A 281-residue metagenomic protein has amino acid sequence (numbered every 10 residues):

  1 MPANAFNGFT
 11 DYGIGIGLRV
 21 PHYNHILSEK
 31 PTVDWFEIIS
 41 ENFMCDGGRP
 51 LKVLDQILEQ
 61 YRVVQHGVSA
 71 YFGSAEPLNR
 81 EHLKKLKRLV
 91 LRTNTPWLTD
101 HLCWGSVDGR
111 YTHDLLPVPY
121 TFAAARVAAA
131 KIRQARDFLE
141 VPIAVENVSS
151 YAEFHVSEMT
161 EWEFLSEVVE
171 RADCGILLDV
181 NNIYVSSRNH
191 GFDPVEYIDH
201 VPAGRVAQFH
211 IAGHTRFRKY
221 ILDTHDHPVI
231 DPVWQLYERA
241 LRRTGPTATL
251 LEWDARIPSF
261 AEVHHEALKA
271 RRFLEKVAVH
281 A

Functional and structural regions predicted by a protein language model:
M1-R88: N-terminal pre-domain/capping segments
R19-P21, I39-E41, V68-Y71, L102-C103 (+4 more regions): Active-site beta-loop-alpha junctions enriched in small/polar residues
Y23, S40-K52, Y71-E81, Y151-M159 (+3 more regions): Acidic-and-aromatic substrate-binding clefts and catalytic sites of carbohydrate-active enzymes
H25-P31, G48-Q65, E81-P96, R133-F138 (+3 more regions): Acidic (Asp/Glu)-rich catalytic clusters
F36, L98, I143, D179 (+2 more regions): Conserved, mostly hydrophobic/aromatic
G47, P77, L115-T121, A125 (+1 more regions): Gly/Pro-rich active-site loop or hairpin
N79-I176: Active-site acidic/histidine proton-transfer and metal-coordination neighborhood in alpha/beta enzyme cores
F260-H280: C-terminal helical cap(s) of enzyme catalytic domains, especially alpha/beta-barrels
